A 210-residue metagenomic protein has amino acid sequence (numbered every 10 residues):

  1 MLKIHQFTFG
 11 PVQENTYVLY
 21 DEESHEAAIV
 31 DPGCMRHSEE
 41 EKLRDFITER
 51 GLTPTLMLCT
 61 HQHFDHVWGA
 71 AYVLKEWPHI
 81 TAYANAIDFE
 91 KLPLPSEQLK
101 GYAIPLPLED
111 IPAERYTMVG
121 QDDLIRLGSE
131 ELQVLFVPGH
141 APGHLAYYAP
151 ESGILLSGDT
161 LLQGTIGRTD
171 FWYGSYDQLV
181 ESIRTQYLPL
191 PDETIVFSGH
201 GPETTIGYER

Functional and structural regions predicted by a protein language model:
M1, H79, A113-R115, E131 (+1 more regions): A generic structural signal for alpha->beta connector loops
M1-R50, A146-G158: Conserved beta-strand hairpin/beta-sheet module of binuclear metal-dependent hydrolase folds, prominently
F9-V12, T117, P138-H140: A short catalytic or substrate-binding loop motif that flags glycine-/basic-rich loops and adjacent residues that bind
L19, T60, V137: Conserved S/T- and glycine-rich ATP-binding loop of Class I adenylate-forming
S24-H25, T53, P112, D192: Short loop/turn motifs at secondary-structure junctions
H25, C34-M35, E97-K100, E130-R210: Metallo-beta-lactamase
C34-L127: Active-site HxH/HxHxD metal-binding segment of metal-dependent hydrolases
